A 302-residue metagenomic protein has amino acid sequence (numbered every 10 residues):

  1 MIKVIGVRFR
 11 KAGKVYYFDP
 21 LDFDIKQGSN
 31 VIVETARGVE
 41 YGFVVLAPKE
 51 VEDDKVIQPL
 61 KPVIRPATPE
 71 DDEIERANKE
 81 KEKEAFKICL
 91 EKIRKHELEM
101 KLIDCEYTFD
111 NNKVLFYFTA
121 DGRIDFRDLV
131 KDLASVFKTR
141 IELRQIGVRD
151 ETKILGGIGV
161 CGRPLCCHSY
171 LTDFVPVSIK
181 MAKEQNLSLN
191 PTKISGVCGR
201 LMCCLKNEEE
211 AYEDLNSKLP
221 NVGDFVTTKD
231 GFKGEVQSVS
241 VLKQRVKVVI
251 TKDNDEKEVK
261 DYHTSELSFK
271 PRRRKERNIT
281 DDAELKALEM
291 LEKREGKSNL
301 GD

Functional and structural regions predicted by a protein language model:
M1-P191: Acidic-enriched and Gly/Ser
G6, I32, L115-Y117, E142 (+4 more regions): Structured core elements
I25-V31, N216-K229: Short coil-to-beta transition motif at edge beta-strands of beta-rich domains
T35-E40, F225-K233: Short coil-to-beta-strand transition motifs
T192-V222: Mixed-charge, Lys/Arg-rich low-complexity intrinsically disordered regions
S195, G223-D224, F232, Q244: Helix-rich effector regions associated with P-loop NTPase G domains
S240-K260: Basic/aromatic-rich interaction segments and small domains that mediate binding to polyanionic partners
V259-D302: Intrinsically disordered, low-complexity linker and terminal regions at domain boundaries
